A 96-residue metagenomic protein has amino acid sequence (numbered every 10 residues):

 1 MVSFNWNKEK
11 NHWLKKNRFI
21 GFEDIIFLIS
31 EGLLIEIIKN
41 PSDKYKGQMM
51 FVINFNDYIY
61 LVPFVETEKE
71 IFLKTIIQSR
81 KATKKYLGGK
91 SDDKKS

Functional and structural regions predicted by a protein language model:
M1-S96: Ribonuclease/tRNase effector modules and their secretory precursors
